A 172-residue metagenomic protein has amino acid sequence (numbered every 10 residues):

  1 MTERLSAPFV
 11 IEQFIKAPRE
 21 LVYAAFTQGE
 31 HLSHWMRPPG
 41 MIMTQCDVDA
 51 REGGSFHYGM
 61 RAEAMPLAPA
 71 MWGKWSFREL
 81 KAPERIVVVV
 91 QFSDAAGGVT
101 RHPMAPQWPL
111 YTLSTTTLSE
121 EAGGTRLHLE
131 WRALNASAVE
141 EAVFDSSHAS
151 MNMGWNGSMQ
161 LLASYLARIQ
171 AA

Functional and structural regions predicted by a protein language model:
M1-M43: Hydrophobic ligand-binding cavity/cleft-lining segments
S6-E12, R19, S55, W72 (+3 more regions): Intrinsic-disorder/low-complexity, polar/charged segments enriched in Ser/Thr/Lys/Arg/Asp/Glu/Gln
V10, E30-K74, A172: Short beta-edge strand/loop motif at the mouth of beta-sheet-based domains
I11-Q13, Q45-V48, G73-E79, Y111-E120: Hydrophobic/aromatic beta-strand elements that line small-molecule binding cavities or substrate pockets in beta-rich
R19-E20, V48-E52, R78-V87, T117-R126: A short, structured loop/turn motif at beta-sheet edges
V22, L32, F56, F77 (+4 more regions): Hydrophobic pocket/interface hotspot
V89-V90, G98-M153: Beta-strand/loop substructures that line and gate deep hydrophobic ligand-binding cavities in soluble
S164-A172: Short, highly charged C-terminal tails/helix-capping segments
